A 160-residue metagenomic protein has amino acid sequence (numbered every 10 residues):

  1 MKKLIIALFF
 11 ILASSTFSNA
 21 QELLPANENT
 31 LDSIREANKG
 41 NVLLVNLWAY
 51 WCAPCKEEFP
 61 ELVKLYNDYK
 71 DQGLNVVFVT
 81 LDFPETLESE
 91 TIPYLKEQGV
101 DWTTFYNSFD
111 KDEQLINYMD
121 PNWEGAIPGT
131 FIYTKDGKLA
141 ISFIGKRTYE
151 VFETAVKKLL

Functional and structural regions predicted by a protein language model:
M1-L24: Bacterial Sec-dependent N-terminal signal peptides
E22-L43, Y66-Y69: A short beta-strand-turn-helix
N41-L43, W48-W51, A126: Short pre-active-site segment immediately N-terminal to redox-active cysteine/selenocysteine motifs in thiol-based
L47-K64: Conserved redox-active cysteine motifs that mediate thiol-disulfide chemistry, especially di-cysteine Cys-X(1-2)-Cys
G73-E88, V100-D110: Thiol-based oxidoreductase modules, predominantly thioredoxin-like and allied folds used for disulfide exchange
I92-I127: Short, internal strand/loop/helix patches that form the active-site neighborhood or redox-interaction surface
A126-L160: Thiol-/selenol-based redox modules, centered on thioredoxin-like and closely related oxidoreductase domains
